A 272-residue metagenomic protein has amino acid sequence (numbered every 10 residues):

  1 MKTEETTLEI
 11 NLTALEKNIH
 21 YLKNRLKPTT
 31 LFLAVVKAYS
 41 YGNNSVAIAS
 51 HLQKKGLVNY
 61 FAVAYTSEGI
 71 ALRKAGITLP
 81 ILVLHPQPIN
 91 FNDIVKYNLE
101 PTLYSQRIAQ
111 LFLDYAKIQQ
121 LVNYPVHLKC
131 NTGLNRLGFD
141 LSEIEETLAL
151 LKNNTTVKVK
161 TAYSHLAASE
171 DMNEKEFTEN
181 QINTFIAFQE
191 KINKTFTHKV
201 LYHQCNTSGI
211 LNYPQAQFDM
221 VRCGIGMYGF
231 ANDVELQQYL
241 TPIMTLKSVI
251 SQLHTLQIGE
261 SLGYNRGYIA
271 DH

Functional and structural regions predicted by a protein language model:
K2, T6-E9, A14, P28-L201: Active-site-proximal beta-alpha core segment in soluble small-molecule metabolic enzymes
N18-H20: Alpha-helical scaffold segments that flank or form the walls of functional sites
K175-H272: Anionic-ligand-binding alpha/beta catalytic cores of soluble enzymes and soluble regulatory domains that recognize
